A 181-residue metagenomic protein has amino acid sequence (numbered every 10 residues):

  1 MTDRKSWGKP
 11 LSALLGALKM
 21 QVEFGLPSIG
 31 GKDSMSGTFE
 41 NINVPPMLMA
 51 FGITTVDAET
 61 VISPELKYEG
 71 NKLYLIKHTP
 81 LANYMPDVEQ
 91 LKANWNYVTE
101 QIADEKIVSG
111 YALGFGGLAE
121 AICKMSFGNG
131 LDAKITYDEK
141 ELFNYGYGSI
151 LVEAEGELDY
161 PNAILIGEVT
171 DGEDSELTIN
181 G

Functional and structural regions predicted by a protein language model:
M1-V88: Glycine-rich phosphate/pyrophosphate-binding loop regions near the starts of catalytic domains
S6-F24, I29, D33-P46, T99-G181: Glycine-/charge-enriched secondary-structure boundary and capping motifs
P86-Y97: C-terminal transmembrane module of polytopic alpha-helical membrane proteins
